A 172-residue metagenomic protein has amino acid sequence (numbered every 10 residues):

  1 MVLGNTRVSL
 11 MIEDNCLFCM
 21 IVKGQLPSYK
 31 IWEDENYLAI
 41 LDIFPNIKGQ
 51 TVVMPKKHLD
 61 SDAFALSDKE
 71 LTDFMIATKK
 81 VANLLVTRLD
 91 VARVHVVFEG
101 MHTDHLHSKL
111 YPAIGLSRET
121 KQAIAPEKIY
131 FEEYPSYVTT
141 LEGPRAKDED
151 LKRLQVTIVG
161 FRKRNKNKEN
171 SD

Functional and structural regions predicted by a protein language model:
V2-D172: HIT superfamily nucleotide-processing domains
